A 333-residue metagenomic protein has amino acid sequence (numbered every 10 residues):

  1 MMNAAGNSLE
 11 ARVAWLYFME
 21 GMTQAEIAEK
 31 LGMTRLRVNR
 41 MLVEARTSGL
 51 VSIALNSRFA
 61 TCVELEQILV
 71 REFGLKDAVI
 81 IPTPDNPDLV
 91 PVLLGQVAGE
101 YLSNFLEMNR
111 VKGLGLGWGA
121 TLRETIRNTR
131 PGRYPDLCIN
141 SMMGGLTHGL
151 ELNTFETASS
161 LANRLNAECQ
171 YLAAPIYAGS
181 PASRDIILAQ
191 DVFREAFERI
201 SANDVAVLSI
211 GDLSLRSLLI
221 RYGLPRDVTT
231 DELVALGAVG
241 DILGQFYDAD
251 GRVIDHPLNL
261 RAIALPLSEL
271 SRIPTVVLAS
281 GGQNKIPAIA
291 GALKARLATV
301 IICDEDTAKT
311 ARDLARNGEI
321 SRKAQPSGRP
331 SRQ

Functional and structural regions predicted by a protein language model:
M2-A14, F18-E26, R37-V43, G49-L55 (+1 more regions): Conserved phosphate- and dinucleotide-binding cores of soluble alpha/beta proteins, encompassing both enzyme active
F18, M22, L31-M33, A54-P181 (+2 more regions): N-terminal active-site beta-alpha-beta segment that forms phosphate/nucleotide-binding and substrate-recognition loops
